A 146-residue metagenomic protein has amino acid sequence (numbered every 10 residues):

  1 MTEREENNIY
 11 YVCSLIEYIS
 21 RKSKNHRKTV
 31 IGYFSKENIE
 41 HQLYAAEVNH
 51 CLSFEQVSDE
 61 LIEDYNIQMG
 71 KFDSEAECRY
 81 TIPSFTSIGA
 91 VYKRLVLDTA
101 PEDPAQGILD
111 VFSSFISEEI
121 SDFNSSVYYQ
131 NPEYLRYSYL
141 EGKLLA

Functional and structural regions predicted by a protein language model:
T2, S14-E63: N-terminal interaction modules that seed assembly of large macromolecular complexes
E6-S14, S35-N38, P83-I88: Short acidic alpha-helix initiation/capping motifs at coil-to-helix transition points, especially at protein N-termini
I19-S23, F34, L61-Q68, R79 (+2 more regions): Generic structural signal for hydrophobic core residues of well-folded globular domains
K24-I31, H41, I67-D73, E102-Q106: Short, surface-exposed acidic
V48-S84: Long, compositionally biased
M69-R79, L97-A100, E118-Q130: Short, highly charged low-complexity linear segments
I82-A100, I108-D122: A structured, charge-rich N-terminal accessory region that forms the first stable segment of a protein and links
F112-A146: Glycine-rich, aromatic-bearing surface loops/beta-hairpins
